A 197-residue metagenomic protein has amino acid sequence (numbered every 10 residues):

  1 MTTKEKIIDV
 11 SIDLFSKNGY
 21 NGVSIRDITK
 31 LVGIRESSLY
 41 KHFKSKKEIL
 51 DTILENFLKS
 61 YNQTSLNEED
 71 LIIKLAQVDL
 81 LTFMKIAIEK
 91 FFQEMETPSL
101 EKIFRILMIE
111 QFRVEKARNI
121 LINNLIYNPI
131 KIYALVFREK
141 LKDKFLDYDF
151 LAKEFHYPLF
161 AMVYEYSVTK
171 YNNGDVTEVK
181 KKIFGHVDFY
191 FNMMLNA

Functional and structural regions predicted by a protein language model:
K6, L14-N56: Helix-turn-helix
I8, L54, L58, R118-I130 (+1 more regions): Amphipathic, non-transmembrane alpha-helical scaffold segments
V10-K17, K90, I103-I106, P158-Y166: Solvent-exposed, amphipathic alpha-helical segments
I49-E69: Histidine- and aromatic-rich ligand-binding microenvironments
T52, N67-E101, Y148-F155: Hydrophobic alpha-helical connector segments
E89-E96, F104-R113, Y190: Helix-loop "lid/cap" segments that line or gate small-molecule binding pockets
T97, E101-K102, M108, E115-K142 (+1 more regions): Amphipathic alpha-helical packing segments from all-alpha helical-bundle domains
N123, R138-D188: Hydrophobic/aromatic-rich alpha-helical bundle segments in the mid-to-C-terminal region
